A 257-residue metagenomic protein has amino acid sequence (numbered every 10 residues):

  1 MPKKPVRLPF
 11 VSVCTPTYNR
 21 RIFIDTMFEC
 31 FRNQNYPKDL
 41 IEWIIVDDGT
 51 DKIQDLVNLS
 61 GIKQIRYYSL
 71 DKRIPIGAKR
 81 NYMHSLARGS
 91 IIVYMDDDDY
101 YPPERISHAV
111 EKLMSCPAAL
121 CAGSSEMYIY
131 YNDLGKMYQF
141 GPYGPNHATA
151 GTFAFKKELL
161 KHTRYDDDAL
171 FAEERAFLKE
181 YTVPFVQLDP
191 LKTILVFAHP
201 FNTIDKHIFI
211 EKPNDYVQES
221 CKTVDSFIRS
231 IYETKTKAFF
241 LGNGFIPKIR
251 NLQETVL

Functional and structural regions predicted by a protein language model:
P9-S12, E42, A176: Cell-envelope/extracellular polymer assembly enzymes that use nucleotide-activated donors
T15-T26, Y36, G49: Active-site beta-to-alpha loop of glycosyltransferases that engages the nucleotide-sugar donor
E29-L40: Short, acidic, metal-binding catalytic loop of nucleotide-sugar glycosyltransferases
I44-L56: A conserved acidic beta->alpha catalytic loop
L70-A87: Glycine-rich, basic loop-to-helix element that forms the pyrophosphate-binding segment of sugar-nucleotide handling
I92: Short aromatic/hydrophobic "clamp" motif used to bind/position activated sugar donors
E104-M137: Conserved donor NDP-sugar-binding/catalytic core segment of glycosyltransferases
Y143-I231, F239: Conserved nucleotide-sugar donor-binding catalytic segment
